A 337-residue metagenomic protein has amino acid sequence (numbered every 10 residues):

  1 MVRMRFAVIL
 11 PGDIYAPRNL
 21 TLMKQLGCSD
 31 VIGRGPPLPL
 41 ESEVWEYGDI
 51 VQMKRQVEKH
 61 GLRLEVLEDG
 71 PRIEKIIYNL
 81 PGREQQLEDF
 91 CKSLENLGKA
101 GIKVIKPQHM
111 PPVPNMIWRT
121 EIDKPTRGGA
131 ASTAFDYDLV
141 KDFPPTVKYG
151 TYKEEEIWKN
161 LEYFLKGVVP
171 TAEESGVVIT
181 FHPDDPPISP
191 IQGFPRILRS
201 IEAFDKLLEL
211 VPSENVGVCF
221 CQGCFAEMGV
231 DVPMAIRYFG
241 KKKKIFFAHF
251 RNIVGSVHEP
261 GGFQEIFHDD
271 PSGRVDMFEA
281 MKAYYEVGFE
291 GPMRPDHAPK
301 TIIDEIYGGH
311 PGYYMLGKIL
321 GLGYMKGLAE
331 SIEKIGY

Functional and structural regions predicted by a protein language model:
M1-Y15: Boundary/entry segment of secreted carbohydrate-active catalytic domains
V2-R5, L20-K24, E58, K75-N79 (+7 more regions): Histidine-acidic metal/acid-base catalytic patches
A7-P11, I32-R34, E65-D69, K106-Q108 (+4 more regions): A cross-family glycoside hydrolase active-site/sugar-binding cleft signature
P11-P17, V51, E95: An N-terminal assembly and electron-transfer interface module characteristic of large anaerobic redox and radical
G12-I14, P37, G70-P71, H109-V113 (+4 more regions): Active-site-proximal loop/turn and secondary-structure-junction residues that shape catalytic pockets, frequently
S29-P39: A short beta-strand-loop structural module common to alpha/beta enzyme folds
P37-E162, K166, E173-E174, C224 (+1 more regions): Structural motif corresponding to the early beta-alpha repeats
K141-I157, P183-G193, I303-Y307: Active-site-proximal beta-alpha loop/turn segments in soluble metabolic enzymes
